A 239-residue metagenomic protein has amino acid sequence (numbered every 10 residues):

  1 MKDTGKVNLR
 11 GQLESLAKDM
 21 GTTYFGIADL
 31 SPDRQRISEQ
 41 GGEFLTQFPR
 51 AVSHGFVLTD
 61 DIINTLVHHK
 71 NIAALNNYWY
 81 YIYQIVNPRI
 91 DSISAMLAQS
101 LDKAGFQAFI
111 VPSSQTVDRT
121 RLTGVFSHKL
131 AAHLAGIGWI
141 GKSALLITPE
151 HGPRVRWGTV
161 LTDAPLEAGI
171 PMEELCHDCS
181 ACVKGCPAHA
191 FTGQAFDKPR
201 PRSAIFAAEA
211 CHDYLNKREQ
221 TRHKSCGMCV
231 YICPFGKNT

Functional and structural regions predicted by a protein language model:
M1-I82: Non-catalytic, usually N-terminal nucleic-acid engagement modules in DNA/RNA processing proteins
W79-T239: Catalytic cores of enzyme domains
